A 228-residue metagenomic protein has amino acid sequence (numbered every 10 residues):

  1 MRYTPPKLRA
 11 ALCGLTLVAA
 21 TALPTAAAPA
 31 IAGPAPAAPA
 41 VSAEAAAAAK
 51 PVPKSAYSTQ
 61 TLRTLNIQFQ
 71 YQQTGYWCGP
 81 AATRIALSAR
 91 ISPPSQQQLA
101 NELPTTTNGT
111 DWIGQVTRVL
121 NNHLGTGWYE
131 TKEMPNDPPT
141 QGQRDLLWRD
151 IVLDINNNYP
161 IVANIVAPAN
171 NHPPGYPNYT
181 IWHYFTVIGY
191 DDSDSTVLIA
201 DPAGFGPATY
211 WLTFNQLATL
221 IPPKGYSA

Functional and structural regions predicted by a protein language model:
R2-N122, A167, G175-Y176, S193: Active-site-adjacent structural segments surrounding the nucleophilic cysteine of cysteine proteases and isopeptidases
I31-G33, A38-P39, Q98-A228: Conserved active-site-adjacent core of cysteine acyl-enzyme catalytic domains
